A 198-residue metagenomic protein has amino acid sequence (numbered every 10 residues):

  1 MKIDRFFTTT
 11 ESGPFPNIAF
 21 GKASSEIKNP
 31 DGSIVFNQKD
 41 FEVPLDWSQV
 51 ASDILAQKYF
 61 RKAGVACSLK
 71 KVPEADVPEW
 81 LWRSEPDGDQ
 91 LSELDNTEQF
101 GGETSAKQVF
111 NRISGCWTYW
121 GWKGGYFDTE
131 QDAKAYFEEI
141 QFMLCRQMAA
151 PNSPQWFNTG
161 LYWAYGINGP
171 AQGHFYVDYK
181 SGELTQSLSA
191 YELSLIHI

Functional and structural regions predicted by a protein language model:
M1-I196: Extended catalytic cores of very large enzyme megasubunits
